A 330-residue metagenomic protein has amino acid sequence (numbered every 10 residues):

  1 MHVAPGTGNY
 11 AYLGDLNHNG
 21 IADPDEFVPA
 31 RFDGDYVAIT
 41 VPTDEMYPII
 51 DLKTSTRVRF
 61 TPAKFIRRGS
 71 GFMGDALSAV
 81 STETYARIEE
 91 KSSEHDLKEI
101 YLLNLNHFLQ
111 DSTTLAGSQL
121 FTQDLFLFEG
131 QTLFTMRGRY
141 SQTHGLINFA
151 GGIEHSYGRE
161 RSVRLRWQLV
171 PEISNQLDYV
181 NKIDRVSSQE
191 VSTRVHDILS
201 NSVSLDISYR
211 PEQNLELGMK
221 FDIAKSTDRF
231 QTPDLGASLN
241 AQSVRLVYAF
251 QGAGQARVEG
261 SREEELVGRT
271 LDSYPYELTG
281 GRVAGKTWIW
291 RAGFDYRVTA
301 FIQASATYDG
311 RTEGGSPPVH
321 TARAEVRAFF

Functional and structural regions predicted by a protein language model:
M1-F330: Exposed, low-structure sequence patches enriched in small/polar residues
